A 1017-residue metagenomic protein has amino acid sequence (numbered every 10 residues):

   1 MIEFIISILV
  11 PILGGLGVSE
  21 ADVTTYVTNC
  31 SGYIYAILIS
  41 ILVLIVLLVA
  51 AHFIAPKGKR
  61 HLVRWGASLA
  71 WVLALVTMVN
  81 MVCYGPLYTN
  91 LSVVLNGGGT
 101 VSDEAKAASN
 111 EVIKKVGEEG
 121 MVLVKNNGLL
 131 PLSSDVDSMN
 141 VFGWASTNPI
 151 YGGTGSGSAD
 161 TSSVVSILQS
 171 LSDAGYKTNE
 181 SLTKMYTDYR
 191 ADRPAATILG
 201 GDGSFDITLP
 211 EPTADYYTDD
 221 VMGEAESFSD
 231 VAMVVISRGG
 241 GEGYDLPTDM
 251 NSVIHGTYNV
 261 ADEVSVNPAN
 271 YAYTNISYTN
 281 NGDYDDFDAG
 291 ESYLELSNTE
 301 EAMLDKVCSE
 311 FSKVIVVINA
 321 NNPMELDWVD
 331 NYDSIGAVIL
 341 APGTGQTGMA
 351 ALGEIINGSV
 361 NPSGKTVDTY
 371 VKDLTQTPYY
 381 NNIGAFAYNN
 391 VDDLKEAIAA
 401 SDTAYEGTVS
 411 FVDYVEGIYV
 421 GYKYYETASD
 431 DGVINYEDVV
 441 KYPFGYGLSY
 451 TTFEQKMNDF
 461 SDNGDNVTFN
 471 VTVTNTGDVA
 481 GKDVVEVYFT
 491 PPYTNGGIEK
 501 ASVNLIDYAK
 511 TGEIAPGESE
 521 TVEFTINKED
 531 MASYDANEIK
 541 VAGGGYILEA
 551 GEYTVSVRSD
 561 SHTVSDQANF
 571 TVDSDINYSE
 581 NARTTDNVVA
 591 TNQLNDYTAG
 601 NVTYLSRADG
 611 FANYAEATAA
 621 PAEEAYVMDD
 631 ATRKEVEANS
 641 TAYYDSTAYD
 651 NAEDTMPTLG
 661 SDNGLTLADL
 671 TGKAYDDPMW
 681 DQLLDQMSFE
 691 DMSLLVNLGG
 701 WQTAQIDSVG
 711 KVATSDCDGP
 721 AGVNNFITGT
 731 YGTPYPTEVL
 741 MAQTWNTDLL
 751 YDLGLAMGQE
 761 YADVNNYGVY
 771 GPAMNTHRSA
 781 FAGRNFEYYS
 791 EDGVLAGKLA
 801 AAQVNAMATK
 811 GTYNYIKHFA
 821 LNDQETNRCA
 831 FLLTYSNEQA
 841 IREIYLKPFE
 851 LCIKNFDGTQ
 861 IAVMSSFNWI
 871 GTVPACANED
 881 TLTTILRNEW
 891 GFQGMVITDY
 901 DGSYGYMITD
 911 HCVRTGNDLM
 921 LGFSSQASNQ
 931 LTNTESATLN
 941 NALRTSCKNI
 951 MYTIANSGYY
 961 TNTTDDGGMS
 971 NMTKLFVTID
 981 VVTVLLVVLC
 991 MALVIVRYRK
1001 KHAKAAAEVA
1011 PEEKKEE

Functional and structural regions predicted by a protein language model:
M1-S561, T585-E1017: Glycoside hydrolase catalytic-domain context in secreted enzymes
T563-T585: Short beta-strand elements
